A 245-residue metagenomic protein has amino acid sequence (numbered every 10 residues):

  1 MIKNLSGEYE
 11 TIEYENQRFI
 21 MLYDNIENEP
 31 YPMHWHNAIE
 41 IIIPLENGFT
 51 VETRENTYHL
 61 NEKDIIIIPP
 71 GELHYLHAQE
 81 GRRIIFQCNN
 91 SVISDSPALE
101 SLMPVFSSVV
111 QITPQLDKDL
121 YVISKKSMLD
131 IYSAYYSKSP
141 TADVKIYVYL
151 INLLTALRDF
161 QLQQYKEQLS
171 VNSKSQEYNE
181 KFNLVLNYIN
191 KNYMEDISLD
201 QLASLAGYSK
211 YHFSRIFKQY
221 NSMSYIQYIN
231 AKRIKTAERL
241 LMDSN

Functional and structural regions predicted by a protein language model:
M1-N61, I65, A78-E80, E100-S108: Generic protein-terminus/edge-of-domain signal
I2-I20, L73-Y136, T155-Y165: A hydrophobic/aromatic-rich effector-binding and dimerization subdomain of bacterial HTH-type transcriptional regulators
L45, K125-S139, L186, N190-Y193 (+1 more regions): Regular secondary-structure segments
Y135-N152: All-alpha amphipathic helical-bundle segments outside canonical DNA-binding/catalytic cores that form hydrophobic
L153, F213: PAPS/PAP-binding and catalytic site of the sulfotransferase fold
L162-N172, L199-Q201: Short acidic alpha-helical/loop segments enriched in Asp/Glu that coordinate divalent cations
L184-N187, K191, D196-A203, Y208 (+1 more regions): Terminal helix-turn-helix DNA-binding modules in bacterial transcription factors
